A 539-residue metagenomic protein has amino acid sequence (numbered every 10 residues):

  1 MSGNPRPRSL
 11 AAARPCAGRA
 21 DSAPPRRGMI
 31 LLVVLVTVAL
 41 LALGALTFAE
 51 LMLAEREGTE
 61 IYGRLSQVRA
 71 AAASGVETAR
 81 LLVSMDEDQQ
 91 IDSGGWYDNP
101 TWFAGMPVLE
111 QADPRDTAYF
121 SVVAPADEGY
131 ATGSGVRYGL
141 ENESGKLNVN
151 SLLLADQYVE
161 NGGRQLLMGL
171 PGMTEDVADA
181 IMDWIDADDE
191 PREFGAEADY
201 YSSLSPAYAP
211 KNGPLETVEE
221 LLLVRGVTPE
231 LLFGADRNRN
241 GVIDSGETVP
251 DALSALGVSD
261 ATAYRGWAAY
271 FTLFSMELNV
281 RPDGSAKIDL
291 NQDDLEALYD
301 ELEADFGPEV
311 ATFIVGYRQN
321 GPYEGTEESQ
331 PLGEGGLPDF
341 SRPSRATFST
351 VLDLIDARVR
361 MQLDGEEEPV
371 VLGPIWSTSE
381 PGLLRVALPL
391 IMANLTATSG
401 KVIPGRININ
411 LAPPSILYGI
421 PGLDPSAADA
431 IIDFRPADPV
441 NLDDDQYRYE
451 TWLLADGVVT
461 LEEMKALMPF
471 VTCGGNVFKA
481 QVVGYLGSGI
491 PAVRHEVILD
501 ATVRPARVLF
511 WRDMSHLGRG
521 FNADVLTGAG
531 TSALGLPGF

Functional and structural regions predicted by a protein language model:
S2-P5, L10-A13, R27-F539: Compositionally biased linear targeting/interaction segments
R19-R27: Short, Lys/Arg-rich cytosolic juxtamembrane segment immediately N-terminal
